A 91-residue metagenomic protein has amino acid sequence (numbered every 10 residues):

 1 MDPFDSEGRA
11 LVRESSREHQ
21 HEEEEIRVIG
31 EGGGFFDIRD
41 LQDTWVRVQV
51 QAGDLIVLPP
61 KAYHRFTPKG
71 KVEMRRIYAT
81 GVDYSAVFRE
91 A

Functional and structural regions predicted by a protein language model:
M1-E14: Short, well-structured hydrophobic secondary-structure segments
V12-I26, D43-T44, V50-Q51: A short beta-loop-beta micro-motif enriched in histidine and acidic residues
Q20-D40, V57: Short, conserved beta-strand element in jelly-roll/cupin
G33-F35, Q42-T44, L55, Y63-H64 (+1 more regions): Short Gly/Pro-enriched loop/turn and capping motifs at secondary-structure junctions
L41-Q42, K71: Short strand-connecting beta-turns/loops that link adjacent beta-strands
R47-V48, L55-V57, R75-Y78: Short, low-complexity, polar/charged sequence segments that are solvent-exposed and flexible
V50-G70: Conserved metal-binding segment of the jelly-roll/cupin
R65-A91: Double-stranded beta-helix
